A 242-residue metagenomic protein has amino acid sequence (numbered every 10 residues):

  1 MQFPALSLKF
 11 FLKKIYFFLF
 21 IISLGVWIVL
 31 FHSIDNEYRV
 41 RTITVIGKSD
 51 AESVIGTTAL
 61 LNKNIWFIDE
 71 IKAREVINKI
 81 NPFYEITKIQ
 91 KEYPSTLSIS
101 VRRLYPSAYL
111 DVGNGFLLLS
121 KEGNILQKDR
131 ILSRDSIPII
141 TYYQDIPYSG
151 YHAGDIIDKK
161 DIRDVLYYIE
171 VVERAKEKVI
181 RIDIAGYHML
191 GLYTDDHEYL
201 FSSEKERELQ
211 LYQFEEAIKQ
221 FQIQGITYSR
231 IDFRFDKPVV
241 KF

Functional and structural regions predicted by a protein language model:
Q2-T44, S49-F242: Charged, solvent-exposed interaction patches on well-folded alpha/beta domains that mediate macromolecular contacts
